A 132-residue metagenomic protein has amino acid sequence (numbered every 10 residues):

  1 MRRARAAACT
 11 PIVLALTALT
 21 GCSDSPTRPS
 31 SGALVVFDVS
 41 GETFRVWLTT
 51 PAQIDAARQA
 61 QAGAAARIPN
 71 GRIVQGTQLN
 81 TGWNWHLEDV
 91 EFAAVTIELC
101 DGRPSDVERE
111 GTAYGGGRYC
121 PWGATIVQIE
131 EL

Functional and structural regions predicted by a protein language model:
M1-T10: Bacterial N-terminal signal peptides that target proteins for export
T10-L16: Gram-negative bacterial Sec-dependent N-terminal signal peptides
P11, D24-P26: Compositionally biased regions
A18-G21: C-terminal motif of bacterial Sec signal peptides marking the signal peptidase cleavage site
P26-L132: Function-determining sites in protein domains
